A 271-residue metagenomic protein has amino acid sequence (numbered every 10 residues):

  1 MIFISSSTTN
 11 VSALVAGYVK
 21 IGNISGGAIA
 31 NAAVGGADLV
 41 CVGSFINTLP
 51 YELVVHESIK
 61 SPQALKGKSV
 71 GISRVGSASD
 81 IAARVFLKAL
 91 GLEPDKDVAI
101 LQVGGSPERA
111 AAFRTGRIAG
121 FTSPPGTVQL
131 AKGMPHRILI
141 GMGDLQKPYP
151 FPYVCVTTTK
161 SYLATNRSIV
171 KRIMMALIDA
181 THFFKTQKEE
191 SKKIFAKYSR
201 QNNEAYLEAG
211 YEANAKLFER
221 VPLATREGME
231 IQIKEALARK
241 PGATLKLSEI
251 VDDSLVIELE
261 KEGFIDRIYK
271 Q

Functional and structural regions predicted by a protein language model:
M1-G22: Extracytoplasmic small-molecule ligand-binding "clamshell" domains of the periplasmic binding protein/Venus flytrap
M1-I4, G27-N31, T48-G133, R226-I231: Bilobed "Venus flytrap"/periplasmic-binding protein-like clamshell domains and structurally analogous long
G27-A28, P107-S199: Pocket-lining segment of extracytoplasmic ligand-binding domains
D38-S44, K68-G71, L139-K147: A structural signal for short loop-to-beta-strand junctions that line the ligand-binding cleft of periplasmic/secreted
C41-S61, K147-A164: Hydrophobic/proline-rich hinge and linker segments of small-molecule sensing/allosteric domains, predominantly
A78-K96, R172-Y206, V251, E258-L259 (+2 more regions): Ligand-binding clefts/hinges and TM-proximal coupling segments of bilobed small-molecule sensing domains
A164-L245: Secondary-structure end/capping motifs
K234-Q271: Conserved C-terminal helix/tail region of periplasmic/extracytoplasmic solute-binding proteins
